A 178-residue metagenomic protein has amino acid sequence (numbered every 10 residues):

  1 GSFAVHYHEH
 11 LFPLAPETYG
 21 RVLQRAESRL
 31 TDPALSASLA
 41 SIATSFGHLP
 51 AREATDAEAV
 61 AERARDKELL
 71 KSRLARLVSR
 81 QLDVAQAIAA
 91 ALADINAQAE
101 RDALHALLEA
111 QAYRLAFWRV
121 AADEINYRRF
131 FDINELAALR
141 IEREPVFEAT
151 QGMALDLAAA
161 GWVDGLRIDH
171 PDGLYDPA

Functional and structural regions predicted by a protein language model:
G1-A178: Catalytic cores of glycan-processing enzymes that make or break glycosidic bonds
